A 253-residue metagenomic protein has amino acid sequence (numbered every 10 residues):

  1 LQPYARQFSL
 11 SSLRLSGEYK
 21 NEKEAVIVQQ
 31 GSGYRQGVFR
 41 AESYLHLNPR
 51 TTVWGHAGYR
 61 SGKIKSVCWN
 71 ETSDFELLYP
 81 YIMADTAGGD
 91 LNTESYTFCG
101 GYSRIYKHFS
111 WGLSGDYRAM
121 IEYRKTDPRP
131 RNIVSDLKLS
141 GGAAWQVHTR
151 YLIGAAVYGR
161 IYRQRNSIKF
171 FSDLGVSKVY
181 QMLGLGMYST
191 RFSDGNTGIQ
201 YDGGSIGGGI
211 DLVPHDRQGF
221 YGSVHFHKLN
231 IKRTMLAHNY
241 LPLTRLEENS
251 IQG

Functional and structural regions predicted by a protein language model:
L1-K65: N-terminal, post-signal peptide beta-strand-biased segments of exported outer-membrane/organellar beta-barrel and other
P3, K23-Q30, S66-T72, Y123-R131 (+2 more regions): Outer-membrane beta-barrel translocator domains and adjoining extracellular loop/strand segments of Gram-negative
Q7-L13, P49-G55, K107-L113, T149-I153 (+1 more regions): Outer-envelope beta-barrel architecture signal
L13-Y19, G55-S61, L113-A119, A155-I161 (+1 more regions): Transmembrane beta-barrel strands of outer-membrane/channel proteins
E22-V38, G89-L91, M120-V134, T197-Y201: Outer-membrane beta-barrel proteins
G33-F39, N92-F98, R131-L139, D202-G208 (+1 more regions): Residues that define the transmembrane beta-barrel architecture of outer-membrane proteins
A41-L45, F98-R104, L139-W145, G208-P214 (+1 more regions): Residues on the lipid-exposed face of transmembrane beta-strands in outer-membrane beta-barrel proteins
F192-G253: Long, internal scaffold/assembly segments composed of regular secondary structure
